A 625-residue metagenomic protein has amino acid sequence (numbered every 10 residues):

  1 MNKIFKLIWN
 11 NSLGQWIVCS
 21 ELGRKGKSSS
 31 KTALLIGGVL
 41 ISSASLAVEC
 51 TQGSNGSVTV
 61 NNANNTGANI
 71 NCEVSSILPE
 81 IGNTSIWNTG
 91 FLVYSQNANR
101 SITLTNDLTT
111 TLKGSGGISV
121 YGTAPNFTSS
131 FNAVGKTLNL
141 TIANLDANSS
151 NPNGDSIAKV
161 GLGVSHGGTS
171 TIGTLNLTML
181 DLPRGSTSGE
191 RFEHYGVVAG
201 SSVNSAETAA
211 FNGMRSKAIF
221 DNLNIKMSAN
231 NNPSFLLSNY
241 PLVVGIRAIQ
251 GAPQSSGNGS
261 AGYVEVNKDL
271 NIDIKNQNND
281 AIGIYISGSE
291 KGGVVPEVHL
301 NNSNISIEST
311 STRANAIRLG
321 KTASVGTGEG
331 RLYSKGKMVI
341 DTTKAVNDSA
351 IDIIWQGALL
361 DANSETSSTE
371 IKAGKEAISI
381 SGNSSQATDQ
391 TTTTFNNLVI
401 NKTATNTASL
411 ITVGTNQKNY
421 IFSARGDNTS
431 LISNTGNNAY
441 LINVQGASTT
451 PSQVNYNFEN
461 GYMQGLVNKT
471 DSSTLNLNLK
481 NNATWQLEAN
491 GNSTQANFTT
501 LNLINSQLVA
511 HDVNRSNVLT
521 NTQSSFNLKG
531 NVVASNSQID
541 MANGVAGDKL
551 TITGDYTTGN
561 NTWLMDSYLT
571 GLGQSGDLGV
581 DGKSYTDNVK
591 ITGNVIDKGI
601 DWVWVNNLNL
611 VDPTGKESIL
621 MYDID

Functional and structural regions predicted by a protein language model:
M1-G38: Bacterial Sec-dependent N-terminal signal peptides
W16, G53-S54: N-terminal capping/linker segments that flank leucine-rich repeat
S42-S45: N-terminal signal peptide c-region/cleavage motif recognized by signal peptidases
V48-Q52: Cleaved targeting-peptide boundary
A63-N88, R100-G116, F131-A158, S170-Y195 (+16 more regions): Beta-strand-rich solenoid/repeat architectures in extracellular/passenger domains of polysaccharide-targeting enzymes
N88-S95, S115-A124, I157-G167, E193-N212 (+11 more regions): Predominantly extracellular/luminal carbohydrate-interaction, adhesion, and secreted-enzyme modules that are
T393, N406, Y420, S448-Q453: Polyanionic, low-complexity intrinsically disordered segments
Q445-G446, T450-P451, N455-I624: Extracellular beta-strand/loop-rich repeat segments of large surface/secreted proteins
